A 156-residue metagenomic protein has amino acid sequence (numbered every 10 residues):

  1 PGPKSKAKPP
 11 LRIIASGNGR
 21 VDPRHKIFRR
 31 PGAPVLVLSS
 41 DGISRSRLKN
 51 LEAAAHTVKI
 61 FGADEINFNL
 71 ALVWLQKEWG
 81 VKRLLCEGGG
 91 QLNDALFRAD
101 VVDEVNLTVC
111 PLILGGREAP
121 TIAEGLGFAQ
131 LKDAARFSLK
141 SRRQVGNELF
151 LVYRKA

Functional and structural regions predicted by a protein language model:
P1-A156: Enzymes that bind and transform nitrogen-containing heteroaromatic metabolites
